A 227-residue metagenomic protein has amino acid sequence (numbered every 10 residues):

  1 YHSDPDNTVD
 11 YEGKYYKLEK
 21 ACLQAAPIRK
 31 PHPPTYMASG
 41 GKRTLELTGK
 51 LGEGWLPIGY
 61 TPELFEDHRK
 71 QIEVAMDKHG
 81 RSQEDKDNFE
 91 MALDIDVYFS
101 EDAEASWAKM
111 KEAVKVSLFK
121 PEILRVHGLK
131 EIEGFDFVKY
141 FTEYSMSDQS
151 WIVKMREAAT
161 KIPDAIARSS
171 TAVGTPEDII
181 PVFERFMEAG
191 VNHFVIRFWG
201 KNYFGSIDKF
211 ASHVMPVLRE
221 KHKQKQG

Functional and structural regions predicted by a protein language model:
Y1-A26, E63-E188, K221-Q226: An alpha-helical appendage that flanks or caps ligand/catalytic pockets
A21, G40-K42, Y60, D94-Y98 (+1 more regions): Active-site beta-loop-alpha junctions enriched in small/polar residues
I28, P33-D67: Loop-centered beta-sheet repeat module
T35, T48, I72, S106 (+3 more regions): Conserved, mostly hydrophobic/aromatic
T35-A38, W55-P57, F89-I95, F194-I196: Hydrophobic faces of well-ordered beta-strands that scaffold small-molecule active sites in alpha/beta enzyme cores
K50-L51, A189-V191: Structural motif
G59-P62, V195-D208: Glycine-rich, proline-tolerant flexible connector loops at the mouths of alpha/beta enzymes
